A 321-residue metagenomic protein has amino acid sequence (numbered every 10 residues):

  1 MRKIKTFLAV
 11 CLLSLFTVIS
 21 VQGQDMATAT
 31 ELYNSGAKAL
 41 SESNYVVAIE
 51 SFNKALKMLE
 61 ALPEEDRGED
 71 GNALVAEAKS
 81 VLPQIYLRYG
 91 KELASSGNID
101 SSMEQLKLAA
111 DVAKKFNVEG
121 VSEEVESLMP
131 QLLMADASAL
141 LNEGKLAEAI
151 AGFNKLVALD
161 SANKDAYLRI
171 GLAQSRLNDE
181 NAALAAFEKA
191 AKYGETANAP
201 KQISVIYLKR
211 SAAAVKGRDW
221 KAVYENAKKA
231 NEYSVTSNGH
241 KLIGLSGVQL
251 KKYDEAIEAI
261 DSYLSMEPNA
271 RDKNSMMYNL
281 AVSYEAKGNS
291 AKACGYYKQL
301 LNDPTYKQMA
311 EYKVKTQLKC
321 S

Functional and structural regions predicted by a protein language model:
R2, S20-Q84, R88, S95-S96 (+1 more regions): N-terminal leader/linker segments that initiate helical-solenoid repeat arrays
T30, D70, E77, Q84 (+8 more regions): Start-of-helix register in tetratricopeptide repeats
S41, Q84, R88, S95 (+9 more regions): Register position in tetratricopeptide repeats
A55, A109, K155-L156, K189-A190 (+3 more regions): Canonical positions in the second alpha-helix
E60, K114, S161, G194-E195 (+3 more regions): Short coil turns that delineate tetratricopeptide repeat
L74, V81, R88, V121-E124 (+8 more regions): Canonical tetratricopeptide repeat
K209, A213-K221, E225, R271 (+3 more regions): Terminal, low-structured helical/coil segments at or just beyond the last alpha-helical repeat
